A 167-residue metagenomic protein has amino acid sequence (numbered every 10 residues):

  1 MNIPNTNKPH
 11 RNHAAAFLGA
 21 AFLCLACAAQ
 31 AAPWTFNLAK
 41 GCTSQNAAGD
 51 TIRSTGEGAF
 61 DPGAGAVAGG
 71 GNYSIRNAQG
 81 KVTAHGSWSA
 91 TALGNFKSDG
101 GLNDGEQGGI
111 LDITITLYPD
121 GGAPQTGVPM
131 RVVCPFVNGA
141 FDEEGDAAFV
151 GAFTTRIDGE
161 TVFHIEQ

Functional and structural regions predicted by a protein language model:
M1-N12: N-terminal secretory signal peptides that target proteins for export/translocation
A15-A26: Bacterial N-terminal signal peptides
C24-C27, C42, C134: Generic recognition of cysteine residues
A26-A29, I113: Generic low-polarity alpha-helical segments
A29-G94, G151-Q167: N-terminal segment immediately downstream of the Sec signal-peptide cleavage site in secreted/extracellular proteins
T91-D104: Short amphipathic beta-strand and strand-loop transition segments with alternating hydrophobic
N103-T154: Extracytosolic low-complexity repeat regions of secreted or lipid-anchored proteins
